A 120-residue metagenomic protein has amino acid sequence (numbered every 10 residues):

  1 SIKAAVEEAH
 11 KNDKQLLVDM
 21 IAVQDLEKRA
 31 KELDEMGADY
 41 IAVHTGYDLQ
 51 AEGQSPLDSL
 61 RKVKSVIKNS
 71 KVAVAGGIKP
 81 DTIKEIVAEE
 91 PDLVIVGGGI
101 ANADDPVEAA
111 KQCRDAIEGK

Functional and structural regions predicted by a protein language model:
S1-D13, Q24-K31, D48-K64, K79-K84 (+1 more regions): Active-site-adjacent beta->alpha loops and helix N-cap segments on the catalytic face of soluble alpha/beta enzymes
N12, M36, A88-E90: Structural motif
N12-K14, N69-S70: A short helix->loop->beta-strand "cap" motif at the edges of active sites that frequently abuts
L16-M20, I41-V43, V72-G76, V94-V96: Hydrophobic faces of well-ordered beta-strands that scaffold small-molecule active sites in alpha/beta enzyme cores
A38, V43, P56-K64, K71-A75: Alpha-helical membrane segments in multi-pass integral membrane proteins
I41, I86, G97, C113: Conserved, mostly hydrophobic/aromatic
G46, G99: Flexible loop residues that form catalytic and substrate-binding hotspots at small-molecule/glycan-binding clefts
D115-G119: C-terminal alpha-helix
